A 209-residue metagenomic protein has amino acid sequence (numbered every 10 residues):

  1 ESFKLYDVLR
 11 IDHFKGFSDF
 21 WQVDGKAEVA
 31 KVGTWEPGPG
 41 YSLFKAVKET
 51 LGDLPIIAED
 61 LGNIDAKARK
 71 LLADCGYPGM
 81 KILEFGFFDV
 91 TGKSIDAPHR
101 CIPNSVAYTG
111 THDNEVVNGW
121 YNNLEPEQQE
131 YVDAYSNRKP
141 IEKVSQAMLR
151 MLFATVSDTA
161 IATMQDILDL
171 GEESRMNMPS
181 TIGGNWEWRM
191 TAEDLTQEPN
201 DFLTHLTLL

Functional and structural regions predicted by a protein language model:
E1-L209: Active-site and adjacent substrate-binding regions of carbohydrate-active enzymes
